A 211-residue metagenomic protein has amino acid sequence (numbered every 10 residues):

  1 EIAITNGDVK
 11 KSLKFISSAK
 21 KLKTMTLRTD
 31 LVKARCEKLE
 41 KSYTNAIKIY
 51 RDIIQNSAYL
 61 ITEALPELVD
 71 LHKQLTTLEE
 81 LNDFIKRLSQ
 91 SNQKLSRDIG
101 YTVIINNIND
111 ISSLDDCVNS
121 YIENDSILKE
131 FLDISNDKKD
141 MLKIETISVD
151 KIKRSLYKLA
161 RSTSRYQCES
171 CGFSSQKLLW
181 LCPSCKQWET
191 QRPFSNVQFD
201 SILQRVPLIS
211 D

Functional and structural regions predicted by a protein language model:
E1, K11, L27-R28, T62-E63 (+2 more regions): Start-of-helix register in tetratricopeptide repeats
A3, E37, L71-H72, I104-I108 (+1 more regions): Residue at a conserved register position within TPR or TPR-like alpha-solenoid repeats
V9-K20, Y43-Q55, T77-N92, D110-D125 (+1 more regions): Alpha-helical repeat scaffolds
S57, L65, L71-L75: Non-catalytic protein-protein interaction scaffold segments in large eukaryotic complex-forming proteins
L65-V69, D98-I105, E130-N136: Amphipathic alpha-helical elements of HEAT/ARM-like alpha-solenoid repeat scaffolds that form extended
I122-D211: Cys/His-clustered metal-coordination modules, chiefly Zn-binding fingers
